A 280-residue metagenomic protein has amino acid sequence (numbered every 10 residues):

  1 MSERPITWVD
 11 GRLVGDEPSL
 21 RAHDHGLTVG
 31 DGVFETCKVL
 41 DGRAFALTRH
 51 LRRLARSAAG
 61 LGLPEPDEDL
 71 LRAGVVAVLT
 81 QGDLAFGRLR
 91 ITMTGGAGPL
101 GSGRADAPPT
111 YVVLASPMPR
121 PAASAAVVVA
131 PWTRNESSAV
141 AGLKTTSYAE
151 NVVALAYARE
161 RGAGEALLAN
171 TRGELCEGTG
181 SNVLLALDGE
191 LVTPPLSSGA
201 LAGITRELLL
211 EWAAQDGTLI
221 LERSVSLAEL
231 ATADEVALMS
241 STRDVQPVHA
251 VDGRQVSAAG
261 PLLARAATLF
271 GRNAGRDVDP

Functional and structural regions predicted by a protein language model:
M1-A77, T94, P99-P280: Helix-start/capping segments and mature chain N-termini
V78-D83: Phosphate/pyrophosphate-binding loops at sites that engage ATP/ADP/AMP, CoA/4′-phosphopantetheine, polyphosphate
L84-A85, Q215: Short, well-ordered coil loops that connect the C-terminus of an alpha-helix to the N-terminus of a beta-strand
A85-G87, G164: Short acidic/polar active-site loop segments enriched in Thr and Asp
